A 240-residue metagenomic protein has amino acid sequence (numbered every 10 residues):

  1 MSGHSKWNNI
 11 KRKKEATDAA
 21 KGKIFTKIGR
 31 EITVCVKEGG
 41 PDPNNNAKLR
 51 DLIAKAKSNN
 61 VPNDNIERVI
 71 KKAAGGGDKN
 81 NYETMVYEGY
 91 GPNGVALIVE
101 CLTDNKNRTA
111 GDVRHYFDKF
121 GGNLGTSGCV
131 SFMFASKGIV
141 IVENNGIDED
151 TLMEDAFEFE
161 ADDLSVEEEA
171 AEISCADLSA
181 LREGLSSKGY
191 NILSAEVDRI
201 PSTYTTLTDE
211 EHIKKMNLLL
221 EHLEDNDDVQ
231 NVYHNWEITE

Functional and structural regions predicted by a protein language model:
M1-G125, C129-V130, A135-I139: N-terminal cationic and glycine-rich segments that engage phosphates or anionic surfaces
I139-E240: Positively charged, low-complexity, intrinsically disordered RNA-binding extensions
